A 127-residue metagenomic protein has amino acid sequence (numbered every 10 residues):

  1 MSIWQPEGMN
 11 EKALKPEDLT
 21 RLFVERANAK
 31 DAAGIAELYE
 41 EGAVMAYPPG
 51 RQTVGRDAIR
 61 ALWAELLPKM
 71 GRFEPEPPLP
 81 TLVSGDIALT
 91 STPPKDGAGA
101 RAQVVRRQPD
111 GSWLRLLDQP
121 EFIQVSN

Functional and structural regions predicted by a protein language model:
S2-G34, V44-N127: A beta-strand edge to alpha-helix "cap/lid" segment located at domain peripheries
E41: Short glycine-dipeptide loop
